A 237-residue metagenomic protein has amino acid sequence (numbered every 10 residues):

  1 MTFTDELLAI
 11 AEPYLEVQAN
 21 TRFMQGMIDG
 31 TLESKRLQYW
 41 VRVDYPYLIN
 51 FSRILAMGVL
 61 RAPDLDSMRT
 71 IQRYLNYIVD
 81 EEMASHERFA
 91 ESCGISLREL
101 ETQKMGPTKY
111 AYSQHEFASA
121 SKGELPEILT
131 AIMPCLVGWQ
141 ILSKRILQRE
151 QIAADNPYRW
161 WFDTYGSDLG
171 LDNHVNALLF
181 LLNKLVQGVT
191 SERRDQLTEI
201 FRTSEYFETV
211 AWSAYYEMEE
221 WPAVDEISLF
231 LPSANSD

Functional and structural regions predicted by a protein language model:
T2-D5, H115-S121, L125, V210-S213 (+1 more regions): Hydrophobic alpha-helical segments
L8-E33, F51, L179-G188: Short alpha-helical hairpin
E12-V17, T31-R61, E81, T130-Q140: Alpha-helical bundle segments that constitute or directly flank the non-heme di-iron/ferroxidase center
Y39-N50, R73, Y77, Q196-T203 (+1 more regions): A non-catalytic, amphipathic alpha-helix used as a structural packing/dimerization or gating element in enzyme scaffolds
W40, S67-M68: Early transmembrane hairpin module of multi-pass membrane proteins
M68-N173, R202, Y206, L231: Active-site-proximal alpha-helical scaffolds that flank and shape metal-associated catalytic sites
D168-R202: Long amphipathic all-alpha helical oligomerization modules
Q196-N235: Acidic, carboxylate-rich catalytic segments that either coordinate divalent cations
